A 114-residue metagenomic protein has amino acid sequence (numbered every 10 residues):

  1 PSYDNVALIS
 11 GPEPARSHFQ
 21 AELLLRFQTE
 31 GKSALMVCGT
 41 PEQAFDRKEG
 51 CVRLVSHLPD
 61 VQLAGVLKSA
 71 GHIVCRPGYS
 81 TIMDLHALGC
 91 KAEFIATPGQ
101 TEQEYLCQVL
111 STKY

Functional and structural regions predicted by a protein language model:
P1-H72: Donor-nucleotide binding loops and adjacent catalytic segments primarily of GT-B fold Leloir glycosyltransferases
R16, V66, A96, S111-T112: Aromatic-residue detector
Q28, H86, S111-T112: Anion (oxyanion) recognition and catalysis
G31-K32, C90, K113-Y114: Residue-level recognition of short, well-ordered coil/turn positions that link secondary-structure elements
R53-V55, E93, S111-T112: Short, hinge-like loop/turn segments at secondary-structure boundaries
Q62-Y105: A donor-sugar binding/catalytic signature common to diverse glycosyltransferases and related nucleotide-sugar
E104-K113: Active-site-proximal loop->helix
